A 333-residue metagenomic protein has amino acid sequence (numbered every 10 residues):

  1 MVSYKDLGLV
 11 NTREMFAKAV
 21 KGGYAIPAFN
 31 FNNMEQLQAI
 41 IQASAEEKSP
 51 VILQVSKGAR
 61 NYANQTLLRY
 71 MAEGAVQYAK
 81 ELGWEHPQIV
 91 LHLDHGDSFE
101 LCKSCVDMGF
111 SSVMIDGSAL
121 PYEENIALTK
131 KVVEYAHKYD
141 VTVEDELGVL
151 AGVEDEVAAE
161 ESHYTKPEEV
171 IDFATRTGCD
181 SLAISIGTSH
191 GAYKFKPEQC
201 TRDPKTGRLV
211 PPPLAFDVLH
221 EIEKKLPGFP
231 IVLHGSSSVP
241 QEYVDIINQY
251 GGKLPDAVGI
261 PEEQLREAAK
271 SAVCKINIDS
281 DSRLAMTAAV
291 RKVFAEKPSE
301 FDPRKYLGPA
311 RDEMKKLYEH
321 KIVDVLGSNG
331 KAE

Functional and structural regions predicted by a protein language model:
M1-P27, E300-F301: Generic N-terminal amphipathic, Lys/Arg-enriched alpha-helix
S3, Y24-N32, A59, K305 (+1 more regions): A short N-terminal beta->alpha junction/helix N-cap motif
V10-K21, M34-A59, Q65-H86, H95-P230 (+6 more regions): Alpha/beta enzyme core
I26-N30, L91-H92, M114, I231-L233 (+2 more regions): Short catalytic-loop micro-motif centered on adjacent basic/acidic residues
L53, R60-N64, L265, C274-P298 (+1 more regions): Shared catalytic-loop signature of beta/alpha-barrel
G235-S238, V258, I278-S282: Short acidic/histidine-rich active-site segments
V258-G259, V273: A C-terminal functional module that forms or caps the active site or interfaces directly with catalytic machinery
A289-E333: Extended, intrinsically disordered, low-complexity segments
